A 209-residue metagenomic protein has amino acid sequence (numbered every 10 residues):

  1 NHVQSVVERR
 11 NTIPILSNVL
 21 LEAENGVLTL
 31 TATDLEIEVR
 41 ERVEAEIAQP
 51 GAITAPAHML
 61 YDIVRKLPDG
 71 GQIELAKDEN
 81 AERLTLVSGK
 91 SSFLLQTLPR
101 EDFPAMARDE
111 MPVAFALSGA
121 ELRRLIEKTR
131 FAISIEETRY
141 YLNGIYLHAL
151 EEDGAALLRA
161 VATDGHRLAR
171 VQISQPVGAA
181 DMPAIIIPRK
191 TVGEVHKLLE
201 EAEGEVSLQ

Functional and structural regions predicted by a protein language model:
N1-Q209: Structural preference for solvent-exposed beta-strand-turn elements and adjacent flexible terminal/loop segments within
